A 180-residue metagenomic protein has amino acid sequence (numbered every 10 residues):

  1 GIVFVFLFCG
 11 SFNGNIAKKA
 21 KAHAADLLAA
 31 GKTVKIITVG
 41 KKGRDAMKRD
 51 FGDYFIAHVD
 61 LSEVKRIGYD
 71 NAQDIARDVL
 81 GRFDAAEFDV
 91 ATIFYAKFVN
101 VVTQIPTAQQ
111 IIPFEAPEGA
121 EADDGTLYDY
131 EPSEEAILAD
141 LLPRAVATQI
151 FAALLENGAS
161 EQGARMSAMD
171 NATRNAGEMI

Functional and structural regions predicted by a protein language model:
G1-I180: C-terminal beta-strand-loop-alpha-helix "lid" module of Rossmann-like NAD(P)-dependent dehydrogenases
